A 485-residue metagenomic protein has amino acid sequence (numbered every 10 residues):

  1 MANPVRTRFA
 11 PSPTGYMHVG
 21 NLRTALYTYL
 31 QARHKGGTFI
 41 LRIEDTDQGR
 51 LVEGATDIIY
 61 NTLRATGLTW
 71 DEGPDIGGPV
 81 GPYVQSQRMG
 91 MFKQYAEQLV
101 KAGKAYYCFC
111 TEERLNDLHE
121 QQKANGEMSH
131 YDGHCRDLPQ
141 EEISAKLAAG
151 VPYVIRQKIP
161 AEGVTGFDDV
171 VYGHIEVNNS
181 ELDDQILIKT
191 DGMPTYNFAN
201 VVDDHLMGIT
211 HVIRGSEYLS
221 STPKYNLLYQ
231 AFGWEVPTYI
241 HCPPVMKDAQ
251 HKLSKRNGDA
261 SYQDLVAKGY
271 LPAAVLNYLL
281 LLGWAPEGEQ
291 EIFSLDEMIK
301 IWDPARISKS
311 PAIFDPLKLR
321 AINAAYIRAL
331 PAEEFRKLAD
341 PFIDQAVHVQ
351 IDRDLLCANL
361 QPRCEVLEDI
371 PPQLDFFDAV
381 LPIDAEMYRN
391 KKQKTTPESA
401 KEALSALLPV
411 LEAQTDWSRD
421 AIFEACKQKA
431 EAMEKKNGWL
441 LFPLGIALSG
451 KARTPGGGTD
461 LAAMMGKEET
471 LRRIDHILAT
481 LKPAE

Functional and structural regions predicted by a protein language model:
A2-A124, T222-W234: N-terminal Rossmann-like or analogous alpha/beta NTP/dinucleotide-binding catalytic cores that position adenine
T7-P13, L41-D45, M207-V212, A260 (+2 more regions): Glycine- and acidic
H18, T28, I59, L99 (+9 more regions): Residue-level signal for inorganic ion chemistry
Q48, F232-Y388, Q393-K394, S449-E485: Catalytic adenosine-cofactor/nucleotide-binding cores of aminoacyl-tRNA synthetases and other
N61-R64, E97, E120, Q230 (+5 more regions): Generic alpha-helical structural context detector
K101, Y106-H241, K247-L253, S261 (+1 more regions): Active-site cores that bind ATP or allylic diphosphates and position pyrophosphate for catalysis
K391-A421, C426: Long, amphipathic alpha-helical coiled-coil segments characteristic of histidine-phosphotransfer scaffolds
S418-M465, E469, L478: Helix-rich, typically C-terminal accessory recognition domains appended to large enzymatic cores
